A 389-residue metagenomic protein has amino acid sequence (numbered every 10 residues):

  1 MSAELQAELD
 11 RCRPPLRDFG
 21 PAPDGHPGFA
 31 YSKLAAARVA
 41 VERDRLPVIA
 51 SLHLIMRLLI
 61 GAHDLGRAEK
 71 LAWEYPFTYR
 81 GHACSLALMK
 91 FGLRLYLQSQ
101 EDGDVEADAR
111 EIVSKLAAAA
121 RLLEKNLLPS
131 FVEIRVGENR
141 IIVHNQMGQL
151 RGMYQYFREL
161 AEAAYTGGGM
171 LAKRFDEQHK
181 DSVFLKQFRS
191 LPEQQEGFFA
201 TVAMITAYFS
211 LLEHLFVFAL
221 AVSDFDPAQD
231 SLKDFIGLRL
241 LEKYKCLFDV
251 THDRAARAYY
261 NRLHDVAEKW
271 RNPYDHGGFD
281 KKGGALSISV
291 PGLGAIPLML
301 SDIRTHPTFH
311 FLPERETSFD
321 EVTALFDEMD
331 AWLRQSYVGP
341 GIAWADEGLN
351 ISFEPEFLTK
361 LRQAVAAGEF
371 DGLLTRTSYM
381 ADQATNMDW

Functional and structural regions predicted by a protein language model:
M1-D64, L298-W389: Polyanionic, low-complexity intrinsically disordered segments
M1-R11, P15, R94-F199: Charged alpha-helical initiation segments
S2-P14, F216-W270, D275-G278: Short non-catalytic regulatory patches outside canonical folded cores
R43-N126: N-terminal accessory interaction module
R67-P76, F184-G197, H252-R257: Short linear interaction motifs
I141, L191-T206, A258-D265: Short, solvent-exposed segments of well-ordered alpha helices
G197-S223: Short, hydrophobic, well-ordered secondary-structure elements
Y260-G294, S301-T305: Histidine-centered, metal-coordinating catalytic motifs and their short helical/loop contexts
